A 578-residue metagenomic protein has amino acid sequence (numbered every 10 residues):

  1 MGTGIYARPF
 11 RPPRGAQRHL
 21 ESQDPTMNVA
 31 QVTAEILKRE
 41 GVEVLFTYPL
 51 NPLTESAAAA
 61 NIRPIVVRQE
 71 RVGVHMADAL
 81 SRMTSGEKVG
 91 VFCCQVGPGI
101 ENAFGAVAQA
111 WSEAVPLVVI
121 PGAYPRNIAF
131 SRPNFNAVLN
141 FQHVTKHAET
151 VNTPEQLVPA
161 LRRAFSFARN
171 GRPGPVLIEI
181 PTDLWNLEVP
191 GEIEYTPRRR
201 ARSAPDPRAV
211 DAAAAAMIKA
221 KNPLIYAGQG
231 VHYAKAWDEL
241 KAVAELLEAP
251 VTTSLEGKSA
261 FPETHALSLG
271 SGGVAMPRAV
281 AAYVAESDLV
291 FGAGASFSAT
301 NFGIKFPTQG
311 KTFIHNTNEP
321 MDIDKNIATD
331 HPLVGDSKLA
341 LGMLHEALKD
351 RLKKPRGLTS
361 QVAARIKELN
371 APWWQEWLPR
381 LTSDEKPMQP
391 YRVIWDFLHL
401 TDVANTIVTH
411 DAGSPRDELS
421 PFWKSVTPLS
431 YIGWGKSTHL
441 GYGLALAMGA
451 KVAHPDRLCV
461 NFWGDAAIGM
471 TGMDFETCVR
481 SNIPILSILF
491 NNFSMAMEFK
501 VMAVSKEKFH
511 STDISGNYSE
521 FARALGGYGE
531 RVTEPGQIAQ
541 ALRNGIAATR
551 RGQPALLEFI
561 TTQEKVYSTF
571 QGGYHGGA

Functional and structural regions predicted by a protein language model:
G2-G4, R8, P13: Intrinsic, low-complexity polybasic segments
P12-A16, L20-E21: N-terminal polybasic/positive-inside topogenic patches
L20-G357, T477, P484-S487, M497 (+1 more regions): N-terminal alpha/beta PP-like core and its mobile active-site loop of ThDP/TPP-dependent enzymes
D24, N28, E155, G191-I193 (+3 more regions): Phosphate/pyrophosphate-binding active-site segments
A30, K38-E40, V44-F46, L50-P52 (+3 more regions): Active-site diphosphate/adenylate-binding microenvironment
Q69-E70, A129-R132, R200-A214, G272-M276 (+5 more regions): A general structural motif
R71-H75, S298, P415-D417, E534-I538: Short acidic loop-to-helix transition motifs that present clustered carboxylates
M83, I120, V274, D324-N326 (+5 more regions): Thiamine diphosphate
